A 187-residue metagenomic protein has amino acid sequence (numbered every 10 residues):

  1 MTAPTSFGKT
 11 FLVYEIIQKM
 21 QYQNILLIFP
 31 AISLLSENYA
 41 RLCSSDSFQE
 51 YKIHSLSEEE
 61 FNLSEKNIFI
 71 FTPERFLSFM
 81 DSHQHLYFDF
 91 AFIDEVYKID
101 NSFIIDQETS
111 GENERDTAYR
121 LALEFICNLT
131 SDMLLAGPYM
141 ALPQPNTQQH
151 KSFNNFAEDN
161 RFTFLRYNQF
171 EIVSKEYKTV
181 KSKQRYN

Functional and structural regions predicted by a protein language model:
M1-N187: N-terminal helicase ATP-binding lobe
